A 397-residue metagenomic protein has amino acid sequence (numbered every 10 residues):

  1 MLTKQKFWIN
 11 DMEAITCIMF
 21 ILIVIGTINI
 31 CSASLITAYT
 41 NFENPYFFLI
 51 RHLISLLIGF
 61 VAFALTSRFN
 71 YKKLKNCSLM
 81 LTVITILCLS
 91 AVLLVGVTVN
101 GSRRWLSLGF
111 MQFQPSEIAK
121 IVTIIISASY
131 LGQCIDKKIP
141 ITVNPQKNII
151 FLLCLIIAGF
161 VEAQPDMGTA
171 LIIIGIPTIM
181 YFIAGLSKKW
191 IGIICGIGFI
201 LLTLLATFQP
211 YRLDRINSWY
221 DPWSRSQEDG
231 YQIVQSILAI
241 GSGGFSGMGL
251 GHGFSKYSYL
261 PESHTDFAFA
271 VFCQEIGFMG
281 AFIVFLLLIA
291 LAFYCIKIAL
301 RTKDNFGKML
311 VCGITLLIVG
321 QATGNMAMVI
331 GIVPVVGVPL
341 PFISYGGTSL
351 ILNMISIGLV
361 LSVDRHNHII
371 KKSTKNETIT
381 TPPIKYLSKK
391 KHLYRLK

Functional and structural regions predicted by a protein language model:
M1-T3, M326-K397: A juxtamembrane structural motif centered on a specific transmembrane helix
L2-M19: N-terminal membrane topogenic signal
F20-V24, N29-S32, Y39-Q232, A270-M328 (+2 more regions): Hydrophobic alpha-helical transmembrane segments of multi-pass inner membrane proteins, especially in bacterial systems
L35-I36, S263, F267, V319 (+1 more regions): Transmembrane-helix terminus/interface motifs of multi-pass secondary transporters
F110-A119, A163-P165, G244-G249, V338-L352: Glycine/serine-rich anion-binding loops at beta->alpha junctions that coordinate negatively charged ligand groups
D166-L171, M248-G253, S263-T265, F282 (+3 more regions): Transmembrane helix boundary and interhelical junction motifs in multipass membrane proteins
S218, P222-T265, F269, I276-G280: TM-adjacent membrane-interface loops and short helices in multi-pass inner/ER membrane proteins
